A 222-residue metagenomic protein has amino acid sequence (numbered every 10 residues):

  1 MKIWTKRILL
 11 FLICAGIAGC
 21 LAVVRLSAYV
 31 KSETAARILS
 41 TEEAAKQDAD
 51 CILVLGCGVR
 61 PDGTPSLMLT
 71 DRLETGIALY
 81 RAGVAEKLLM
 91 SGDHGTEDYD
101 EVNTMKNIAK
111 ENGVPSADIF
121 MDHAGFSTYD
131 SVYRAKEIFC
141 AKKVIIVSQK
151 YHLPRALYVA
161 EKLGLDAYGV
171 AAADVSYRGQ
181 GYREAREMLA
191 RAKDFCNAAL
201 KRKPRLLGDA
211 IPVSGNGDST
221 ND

Functional and structural regions predicted by a protein language model:
M1-E43, L206-V213, T220: N-terminal membrane-anchoring alpha-helices
I13-C14, L79, A198-L200: Enrichment for repetitive, rod-forming helical segments
R25-A185: A structural signal for short, hydrophobic/glycine-enriched beta-strand patches
P61, E74, Y133, A190 (+3 more regions): Low-complexity, compositionally biased segments
G95-E101, Y168, A190-N197, S214-S219: A general structural signal for short secondary-structure boundary/capping elements
S176-G179, A198-N221: Charged, glycine-interspersed solvent-exposed loop segments at helix/strand-loop junctions that cap or gate access
E184-L206: A transmembrane-helix-recognition feature enriched in membrane-embedded lipid enzymes and envelope glyco-/phospholipid
